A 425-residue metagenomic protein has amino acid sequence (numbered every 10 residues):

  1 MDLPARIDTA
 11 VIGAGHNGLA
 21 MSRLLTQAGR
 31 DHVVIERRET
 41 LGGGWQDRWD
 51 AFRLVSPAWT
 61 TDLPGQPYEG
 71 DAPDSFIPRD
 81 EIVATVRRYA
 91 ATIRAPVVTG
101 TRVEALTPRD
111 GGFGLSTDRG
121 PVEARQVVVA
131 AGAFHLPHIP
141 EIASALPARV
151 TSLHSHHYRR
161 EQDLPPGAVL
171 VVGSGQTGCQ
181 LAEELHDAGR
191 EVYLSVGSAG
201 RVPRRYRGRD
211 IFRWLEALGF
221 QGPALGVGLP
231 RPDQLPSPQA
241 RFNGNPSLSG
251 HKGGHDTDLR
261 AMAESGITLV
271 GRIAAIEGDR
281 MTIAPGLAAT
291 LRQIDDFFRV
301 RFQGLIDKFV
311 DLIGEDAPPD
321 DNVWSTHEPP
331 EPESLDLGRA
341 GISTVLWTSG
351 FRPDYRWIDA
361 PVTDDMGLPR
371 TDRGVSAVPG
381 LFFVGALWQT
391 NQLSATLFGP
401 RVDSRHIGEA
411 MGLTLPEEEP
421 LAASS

Functional and structural regions predicted by a protein language model:
D2-R38, G42-G44, I77-S425: Flavin (primarily FAD) cofactor-binding/catalytic cores of flavoenzymes
R48-D74, I211-P230: N-terminal glycine-rich dinucleotide-binding loop that anchors FAD/FMN and/or NAD(P) in oxidoreductases
